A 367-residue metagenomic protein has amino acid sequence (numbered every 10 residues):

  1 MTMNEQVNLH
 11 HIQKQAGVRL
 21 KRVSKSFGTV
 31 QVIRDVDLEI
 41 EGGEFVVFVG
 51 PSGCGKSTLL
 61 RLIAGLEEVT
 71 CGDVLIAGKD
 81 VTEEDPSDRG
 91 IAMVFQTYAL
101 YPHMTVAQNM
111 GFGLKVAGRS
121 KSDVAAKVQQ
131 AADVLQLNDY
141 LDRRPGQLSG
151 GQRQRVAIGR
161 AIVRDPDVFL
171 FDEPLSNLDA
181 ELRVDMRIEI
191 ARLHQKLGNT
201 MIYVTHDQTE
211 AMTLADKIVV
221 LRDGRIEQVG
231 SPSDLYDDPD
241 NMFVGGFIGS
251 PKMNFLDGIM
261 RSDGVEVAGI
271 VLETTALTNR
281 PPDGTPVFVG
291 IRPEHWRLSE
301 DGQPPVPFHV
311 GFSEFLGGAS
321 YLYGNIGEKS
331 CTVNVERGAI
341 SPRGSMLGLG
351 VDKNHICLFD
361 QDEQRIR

Functional and structural regions predicted by a protein language model:
M3-Q6, E266-E314, A339-R367: Glycine/charge-rich catalytic "coupling/switch" loops of P-loop NTPases
R19, E39, L75, G348-G350: ABC ATPase nucleotide-binding domain
V49-P51: The feature captures the beta-strand-to-loop junction immediately N-terminal to the Walker
A64: Helix-to-loop junction immediately C-terminal to a conserved catalytic motif
T70-D73, D123, D223, I356: Conserved coupling/switch loops of ABC nucleotide-binding domains, chiefly the family-specific signature
G72-D80: Conserved ABC transporter NBD signature motif
E84-F243: ABC ATPase nucleotide-binding domains
